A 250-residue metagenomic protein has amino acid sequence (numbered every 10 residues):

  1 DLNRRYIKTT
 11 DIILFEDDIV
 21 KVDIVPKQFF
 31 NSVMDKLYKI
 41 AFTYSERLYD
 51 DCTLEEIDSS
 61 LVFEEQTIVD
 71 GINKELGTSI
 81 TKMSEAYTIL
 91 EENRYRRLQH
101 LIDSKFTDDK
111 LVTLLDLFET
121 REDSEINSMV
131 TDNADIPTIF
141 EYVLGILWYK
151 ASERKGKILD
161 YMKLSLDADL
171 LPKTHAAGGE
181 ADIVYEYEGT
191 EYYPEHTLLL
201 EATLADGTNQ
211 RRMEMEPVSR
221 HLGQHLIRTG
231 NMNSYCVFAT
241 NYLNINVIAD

Functional and structural regions predicted by a protein language model:
R4-R5, T9-D70, I80, I89-E92: Accessory beta->alpha helical hairpin/"wing" motif in late/C-terminal subdomains of nucleic-acid enzymes
E65-G77, M83-D250: Catalytic core segments in nucleotide and nucleic-acid processing enzymes
